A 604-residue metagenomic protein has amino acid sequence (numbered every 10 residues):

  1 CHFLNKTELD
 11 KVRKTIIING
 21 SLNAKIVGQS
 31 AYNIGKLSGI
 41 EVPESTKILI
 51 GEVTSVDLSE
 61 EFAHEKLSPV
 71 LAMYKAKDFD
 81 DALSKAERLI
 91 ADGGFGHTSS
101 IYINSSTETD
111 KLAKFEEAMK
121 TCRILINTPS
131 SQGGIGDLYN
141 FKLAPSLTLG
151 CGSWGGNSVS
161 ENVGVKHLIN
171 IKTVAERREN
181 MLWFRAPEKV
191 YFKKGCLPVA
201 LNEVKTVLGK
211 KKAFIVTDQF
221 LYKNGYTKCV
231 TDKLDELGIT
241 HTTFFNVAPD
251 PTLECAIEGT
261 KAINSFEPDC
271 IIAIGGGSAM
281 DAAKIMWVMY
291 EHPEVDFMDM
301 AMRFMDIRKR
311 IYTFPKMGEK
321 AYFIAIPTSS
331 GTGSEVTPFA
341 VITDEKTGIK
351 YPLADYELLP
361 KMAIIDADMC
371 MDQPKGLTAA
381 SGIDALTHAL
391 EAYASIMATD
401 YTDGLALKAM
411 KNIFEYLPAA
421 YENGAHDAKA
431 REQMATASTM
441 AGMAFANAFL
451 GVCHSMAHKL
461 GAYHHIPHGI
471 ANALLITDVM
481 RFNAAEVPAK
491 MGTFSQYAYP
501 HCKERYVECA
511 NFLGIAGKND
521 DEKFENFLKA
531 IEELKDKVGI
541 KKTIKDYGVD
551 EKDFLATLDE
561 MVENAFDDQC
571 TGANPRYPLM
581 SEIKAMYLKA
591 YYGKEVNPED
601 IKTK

Functional and structural regions predicted by a protein language model:
C1-D57, S84: ALDH superfamily catalytic-core signature
I40-E41, S45-N180: Conserved C-terminal structural/oligomerization subdomain of aldehyde/semialdehyde dehydrogenase
A82, L197-L201, K223-Y226, L253 (+4 more regions): Short glycine/serine/threonine-rich phosphate/pyrophosphate-binding segments that cradle anionic phosphate groups
M181-C270, I544-K545: ATP/NTP phosphate-donor binding region
E254-D368: Glycine/threonine-rich beta-strand-loop-alpha-helix active-site module that forms ligand/phosphate-binding
V336-A448: Carboxylate- and glycine-rich phosphate/diphosphate-binding segment that chelates Mg2+/Mn2+
Y463, I470-D553, V596, I601: Gly/Pro-rich interdomain helix-loop hinge
D553-K604: Short, amphipathic C-terminal "tail helix"
